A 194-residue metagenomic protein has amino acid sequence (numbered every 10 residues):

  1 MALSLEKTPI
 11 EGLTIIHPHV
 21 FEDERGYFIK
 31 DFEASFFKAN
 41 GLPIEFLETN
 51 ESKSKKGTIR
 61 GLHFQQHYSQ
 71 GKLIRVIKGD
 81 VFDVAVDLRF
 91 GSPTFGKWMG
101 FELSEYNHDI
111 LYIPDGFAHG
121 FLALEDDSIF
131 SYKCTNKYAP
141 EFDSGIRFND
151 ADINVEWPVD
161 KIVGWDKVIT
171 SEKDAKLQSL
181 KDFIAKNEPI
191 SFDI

Functional and structural regions predicted by a protein language model:
M1-D109, E125-D127, C134-I194: Non-catalytic, conserved peripheral segments adjacent to functional cores
G120: Short alpha-helical functional segments enriched in proximate histidine and acidic residues
